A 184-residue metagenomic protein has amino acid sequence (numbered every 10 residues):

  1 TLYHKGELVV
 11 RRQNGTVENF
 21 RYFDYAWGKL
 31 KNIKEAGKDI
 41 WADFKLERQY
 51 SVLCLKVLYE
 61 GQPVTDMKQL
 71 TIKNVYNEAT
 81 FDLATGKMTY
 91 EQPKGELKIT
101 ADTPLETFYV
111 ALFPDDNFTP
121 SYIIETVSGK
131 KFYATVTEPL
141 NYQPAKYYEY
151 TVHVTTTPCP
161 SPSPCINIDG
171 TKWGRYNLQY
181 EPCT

Functional and structural regions predicted by a protein language model:
T1-Q62, E106, P114, Q143-Y148 (+1 more regions): Short, low-hydrophobicity acidic/polar segments
T1-V10, T65-P144: Tryptophan-paired
V52-K56, Y109-A111, N167, K172-G174: Residues within well-ordered beta-strands of beta-sheet-rich folds
E60-V64, L178-E181: Acidic glycine-/aspartate-rich tracts in secreted/extracellular proteins
F118-V127, P139-T184: Short, compositionally biased
